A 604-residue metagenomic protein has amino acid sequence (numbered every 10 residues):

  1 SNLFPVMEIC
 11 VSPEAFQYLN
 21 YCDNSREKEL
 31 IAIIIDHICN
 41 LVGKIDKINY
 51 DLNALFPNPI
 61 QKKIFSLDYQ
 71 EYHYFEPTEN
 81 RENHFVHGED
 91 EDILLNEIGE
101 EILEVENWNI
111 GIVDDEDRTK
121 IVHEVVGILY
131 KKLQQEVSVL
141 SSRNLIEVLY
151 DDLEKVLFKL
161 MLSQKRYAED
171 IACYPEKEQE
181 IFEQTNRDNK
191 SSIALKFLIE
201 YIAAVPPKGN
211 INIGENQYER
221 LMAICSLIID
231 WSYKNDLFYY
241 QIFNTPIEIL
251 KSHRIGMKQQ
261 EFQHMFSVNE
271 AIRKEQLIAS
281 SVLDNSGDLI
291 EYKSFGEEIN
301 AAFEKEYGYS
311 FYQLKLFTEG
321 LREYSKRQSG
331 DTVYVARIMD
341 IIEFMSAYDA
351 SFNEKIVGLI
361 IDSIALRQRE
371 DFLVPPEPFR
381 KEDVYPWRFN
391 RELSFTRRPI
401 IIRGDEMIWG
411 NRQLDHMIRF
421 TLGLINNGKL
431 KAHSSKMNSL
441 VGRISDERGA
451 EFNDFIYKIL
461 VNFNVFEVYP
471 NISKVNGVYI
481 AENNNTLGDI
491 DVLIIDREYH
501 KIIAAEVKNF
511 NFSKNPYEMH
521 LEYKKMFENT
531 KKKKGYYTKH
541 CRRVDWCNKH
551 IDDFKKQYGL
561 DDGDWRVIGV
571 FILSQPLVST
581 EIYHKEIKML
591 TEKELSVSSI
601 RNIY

Functional and structural regions predicted by a protein language model:
S1-E447, D454, K458-N462, F466 (+4 more regions): Acidic, metal-dependent phosphodiester-chemistry machinery of nucleic-acid enzymes
S1-Y18, I31, N509-L573: Catalytic cores of nucleic-acid endonucleases
S267-N269, N476, V507: Glycosyltransferase catalytic domains, chiefly GT-A lineage
G428-K431, E447-Y457, E467, N476-V478 (+3 more regions): Hydrophobic, structured segments
V461-N485: A short acidic/basic microdomain associated with nuclease active sites
K474-G477, F510, Q575-V578: Short, solvent-exposed loop/turn segments at secondary-structure junctions
L487-I495: Short acidic loop-to-beta-strand element that houses the catalytic metal-binding Asp/Glu of nuclease active sites
I494-E506, F510-K514: Active-site beta-strand-loop-beta-strand hairpin of nuclease catalytic cores that positions key catalytic residues
